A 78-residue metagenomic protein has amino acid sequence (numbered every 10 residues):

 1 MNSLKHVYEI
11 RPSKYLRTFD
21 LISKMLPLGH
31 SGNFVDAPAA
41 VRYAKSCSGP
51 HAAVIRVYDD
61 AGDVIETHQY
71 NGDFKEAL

Functional and structural regions predicted by a protein language model:
M1-V7, F74-L78: Intrinsically disordered, low-complexity and often Lys/Arg-enriched segments
S3, R17, N33, H68-Y70: Intrinsic disorder/low-complexity signature
H6-K14, D63, T67: N-terminal targeting/export leaders
E9-Y58: A short, structured beta-strand/loop element
S48-L78: Short, compact, well-ordered microdomains
